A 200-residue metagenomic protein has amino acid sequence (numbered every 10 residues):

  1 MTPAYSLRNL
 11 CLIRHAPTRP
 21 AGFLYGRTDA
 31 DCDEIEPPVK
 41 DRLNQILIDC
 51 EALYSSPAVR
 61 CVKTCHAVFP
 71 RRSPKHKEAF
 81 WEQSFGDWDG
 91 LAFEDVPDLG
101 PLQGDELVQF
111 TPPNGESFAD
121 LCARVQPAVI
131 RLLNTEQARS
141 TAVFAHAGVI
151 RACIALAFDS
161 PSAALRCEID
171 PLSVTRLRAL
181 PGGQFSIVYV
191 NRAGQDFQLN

Functional and structural regions predicted by a protein language model:
M1-N9, I48-D49, Q83-D95, Q137-R139 (+1 more regions): Acidic, low-complexity terminal tails and accessory targeting/binding regions of phosphate-metabolizing enzymes
T2-R72: Active-site-proximal alpha-helix that buttresses catalytic centers in soluble enzyme cores
T18, V149-I150: Short active-site segment of divalent metal-dependent hydrolases/proteases that encodes the spacing between
A30, V68-P127, Y189: Phosphate-handling substructures
D33, R72-A79, S162-D170: Short hydrophobic/aromatic-enriched beta-strand-loop microsegments
D41-N44, C122, Q126-N134, I154: Generic structural signal for well-ordered alpha-helical scaffold segments
A67, R71, R131, T135 (+1 more regions): Active-site catalytic microenvironments for nucleophilic, acid-base chemistry
H146: Short basic (Lys/Arg) and small-residue
